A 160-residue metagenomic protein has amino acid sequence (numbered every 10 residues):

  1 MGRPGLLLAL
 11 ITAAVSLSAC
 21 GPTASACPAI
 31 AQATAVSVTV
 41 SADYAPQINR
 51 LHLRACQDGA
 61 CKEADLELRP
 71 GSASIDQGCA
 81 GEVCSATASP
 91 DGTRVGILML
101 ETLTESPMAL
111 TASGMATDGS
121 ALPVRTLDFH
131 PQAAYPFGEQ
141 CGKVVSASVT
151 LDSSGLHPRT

Functional and structural regions predicted by a protein language model:
M1-L8: Bacterial N-terminal signal peptides that target proteins for export
S16-A19: C-terminal motif of bacterial Sec signal peptides marking the signal peptidase cleavage site
G21-T23: Bacterial signal peptide processing site
P28-T39: Contiguous beta-strand segments within globular domains
Q32, C79-P90, S146-T160: Function-determining sites in protein domains
D43-I48: A short beta-turn/strand-edge loop motif at beta-sheet boundaries
N49-T117: Tryptophan-paired
D118-T160: Glycine-rich, aromatic-bearing surface loops/beta-hairpins
